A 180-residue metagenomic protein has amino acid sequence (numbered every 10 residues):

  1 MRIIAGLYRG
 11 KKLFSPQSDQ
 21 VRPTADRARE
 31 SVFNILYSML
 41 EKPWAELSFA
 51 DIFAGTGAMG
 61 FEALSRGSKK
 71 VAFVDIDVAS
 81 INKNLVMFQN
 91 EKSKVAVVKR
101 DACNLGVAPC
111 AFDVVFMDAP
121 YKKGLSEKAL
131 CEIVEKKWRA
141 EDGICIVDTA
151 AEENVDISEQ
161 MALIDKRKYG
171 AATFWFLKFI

Functional and structural regions predicted by a protein language model:
M1-I180: Class I S-adenosyl-L-methionine-dependent methyltransferase catalytic core
